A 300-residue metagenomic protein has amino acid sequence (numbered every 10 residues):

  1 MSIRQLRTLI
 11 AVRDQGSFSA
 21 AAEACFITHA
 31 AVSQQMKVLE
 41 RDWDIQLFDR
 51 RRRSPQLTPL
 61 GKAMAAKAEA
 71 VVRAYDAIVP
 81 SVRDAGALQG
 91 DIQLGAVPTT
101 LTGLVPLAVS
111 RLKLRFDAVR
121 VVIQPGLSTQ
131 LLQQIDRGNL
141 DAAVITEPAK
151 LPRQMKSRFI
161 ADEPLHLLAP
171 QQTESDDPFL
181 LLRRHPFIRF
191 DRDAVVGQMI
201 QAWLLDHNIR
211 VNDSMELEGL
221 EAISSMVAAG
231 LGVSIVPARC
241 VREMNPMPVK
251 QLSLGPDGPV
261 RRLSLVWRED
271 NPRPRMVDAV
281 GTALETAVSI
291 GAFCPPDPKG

Functional and structural regions predicted by a protein language model:
I10-T28: Short helix-boundary/capping micro-motifs
E40-L57: A short LG(V/I)-centered, amphipathic sequence patch enriched for acidic residue(s) preceding the LG motif
D42-W43, M64-G86: Alpha-helical linker/hinge and terminal dimerization helices associated with HTH transcriptional regulators
Q89-L151: Central regulatory/effector-binding core of bacterial HTH transcription factors
L104, Q251-C294: A late-sequence structural motif
P152-R158, D162-E163, E221-D270: Beta-alpha-beta core module
Q154-R192: Flexible hinge/capping segments at coil-to-helix
R183-H207, R273-G281, A287-D297: Secondary-structure junction motif
